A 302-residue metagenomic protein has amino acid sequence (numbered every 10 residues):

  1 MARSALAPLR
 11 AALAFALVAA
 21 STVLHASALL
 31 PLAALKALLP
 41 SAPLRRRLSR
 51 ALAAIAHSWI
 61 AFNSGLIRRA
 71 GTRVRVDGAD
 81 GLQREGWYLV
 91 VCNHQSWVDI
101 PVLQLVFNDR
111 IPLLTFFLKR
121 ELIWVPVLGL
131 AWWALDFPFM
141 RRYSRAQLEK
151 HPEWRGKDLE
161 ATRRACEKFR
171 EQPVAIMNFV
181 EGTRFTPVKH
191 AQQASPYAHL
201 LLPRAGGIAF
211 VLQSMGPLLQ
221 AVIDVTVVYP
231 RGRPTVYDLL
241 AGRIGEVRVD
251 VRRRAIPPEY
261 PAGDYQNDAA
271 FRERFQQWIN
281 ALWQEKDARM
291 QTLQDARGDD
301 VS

Functional and structural regions predicted by a protein language model:
M1-Y88, H94, V102: Membrane-anchoring hydrophobic helices of lipid-metabolizing enzymes
A19, A262-S302: Accessory terminal regions of nucleic-acid processing enzymes
A42-R46, A51-A54, R69, R84-H151: Catalytic core of membrane glycerolipid acyltransferases/transacylases, capturing the structured, soluble-facing
G78, V91-H94, F117-E121, F179-E181 (+1 more regions): Short His-Asn-centered micro-motif
P126-P138, Y143, E171-D264: A cross-family acyltransferase "interaction/gating" segment
S144-G156, S195-A198: Surface-exposed cleft-lining segments at the edges of enzyme active sites
W154-E167: A Trp-anchored, charged/polar loop motif used as the substrate-binding/catalytic surface of acyl/ester-handling
